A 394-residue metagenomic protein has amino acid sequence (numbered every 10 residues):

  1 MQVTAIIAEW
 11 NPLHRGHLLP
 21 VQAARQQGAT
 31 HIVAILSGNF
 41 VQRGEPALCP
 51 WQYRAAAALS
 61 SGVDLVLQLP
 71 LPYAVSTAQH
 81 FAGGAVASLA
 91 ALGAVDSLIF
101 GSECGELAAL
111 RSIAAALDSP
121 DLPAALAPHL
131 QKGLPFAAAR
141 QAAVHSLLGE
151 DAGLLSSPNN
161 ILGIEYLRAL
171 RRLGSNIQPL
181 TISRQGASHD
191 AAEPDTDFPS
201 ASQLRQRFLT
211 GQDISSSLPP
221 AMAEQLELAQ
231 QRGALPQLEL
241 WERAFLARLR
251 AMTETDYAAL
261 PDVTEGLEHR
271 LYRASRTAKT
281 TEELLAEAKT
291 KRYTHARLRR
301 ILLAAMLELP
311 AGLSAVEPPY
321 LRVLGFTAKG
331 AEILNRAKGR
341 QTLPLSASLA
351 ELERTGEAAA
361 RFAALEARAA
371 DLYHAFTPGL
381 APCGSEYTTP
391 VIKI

Functional and structural regions predicted by a protein language model:
M1-R54: N-terminal catalytic cores of NTP/NDP-binding nucleotidyl/phosphoryl-transfer enzymes
A5-I7, I35-L36, L67-L69, L180-I182: Short beta-strands and strand-loop turn motifs
I7-A8, V41-Q42, A58, P72-Y73 (+1 more regions): Short, contiguous strand/loop micro-motifs
R25, L59, A90-A91: Non-catalytic positions within long, well-ordered alpha-helices that form the structural scaffold/packing of enzyme
A29, V63, A94-V95: Short, high-confidence coil segments that cap the C-terminus of an alpha-helix and link into the following beta-strand
A55-P70: A glycine-rich helix N-cap at a beta->alpha junction
L69-I394: Active-site cores that bind ATP or allylic diphosphates and position pyrophosphate for catalysis
